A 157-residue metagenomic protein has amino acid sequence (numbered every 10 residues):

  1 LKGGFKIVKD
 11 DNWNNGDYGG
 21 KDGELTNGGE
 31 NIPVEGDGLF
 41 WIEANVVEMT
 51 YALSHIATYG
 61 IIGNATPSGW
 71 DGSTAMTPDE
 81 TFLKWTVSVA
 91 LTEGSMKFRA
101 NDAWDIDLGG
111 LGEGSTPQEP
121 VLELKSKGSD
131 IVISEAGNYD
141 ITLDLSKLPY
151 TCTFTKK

Functional and structural regions predicted by a protein language model:
L1-K157: Insoluble glucan recognition modules
